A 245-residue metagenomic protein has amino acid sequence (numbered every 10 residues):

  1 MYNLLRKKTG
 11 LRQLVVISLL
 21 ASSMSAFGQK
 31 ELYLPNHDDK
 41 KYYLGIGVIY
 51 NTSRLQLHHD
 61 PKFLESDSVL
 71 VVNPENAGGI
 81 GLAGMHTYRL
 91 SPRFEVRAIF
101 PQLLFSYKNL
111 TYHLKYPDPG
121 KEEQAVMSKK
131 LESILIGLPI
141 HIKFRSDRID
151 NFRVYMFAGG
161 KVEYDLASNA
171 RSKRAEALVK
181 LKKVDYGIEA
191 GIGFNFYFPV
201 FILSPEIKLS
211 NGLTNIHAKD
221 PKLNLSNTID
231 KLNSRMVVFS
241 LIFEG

Functional and structural regions predicted by a protein language model:
F27-G79, E244: Short glycine/proline- and aromatic-enriched beta-strand/turn motifs that initiate or cap beta-hairpins
D39, S91, D147-N151, Y197-P199 (+1 more regions): Outer-membrane beta-barrel channels and translocator barrels
K40-Y42, N76-I80, E132-I136, F152 (+2 more regions): Residues that define the transmembrane beta-barrel architecture of outer-membrane proteins
I46-Y50, L82-Y88, F100-Q102, L138-F144 (+4 more regions): Residues on the lipid-exposed face of transmembrane beta-strands in outer-membrane beta-barrel proteins
N51-L55, L103-K108, K161-A167, S210-T214: Structural signature of outer-membrane beta-barrel domains
R54, R93-V96, D150, V200-L203: Repeated loop/turn-to-beta-strand initiation elements of outer-membrane beta-barrel proteins
H58-N73, F105-S133, A167-L181, I216-D230: Flexible, solvent-exposed loop segments that connect beta-strands
K183-D185, G193-G245: Predominantly the C-terminal beta-signal and adjacent terminal strand-loop region of outer-membrane beta-barrel
